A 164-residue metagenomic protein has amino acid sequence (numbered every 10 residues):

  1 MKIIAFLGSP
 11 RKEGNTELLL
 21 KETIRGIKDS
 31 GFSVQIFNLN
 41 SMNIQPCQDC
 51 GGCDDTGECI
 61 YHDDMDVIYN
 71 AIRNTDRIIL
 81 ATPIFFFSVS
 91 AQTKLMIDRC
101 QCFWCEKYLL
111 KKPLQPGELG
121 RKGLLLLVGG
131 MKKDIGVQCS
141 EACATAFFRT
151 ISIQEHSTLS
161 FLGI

Functional and structural regions predicted by a protein language model:
M1, I24, D29-S30, D134-I164: Glycine-rich phosphate/pyrophosphate-binding loop and the adjoining helix
M1-C105, L110-P113, L159: N-terminal beta1-alpha1-beta2 submodule of the flavodoxin-like/Rossmannoid cofactor-binding fold
L7, L127-G130, L162-G163: Short, histidine-centered active-site or binding-site loop motifs used for metal coordination, general acid-base
Y108-Q154: Short, glycine-/small-residue-rich phosphate/pyrophosphate-handling segment
